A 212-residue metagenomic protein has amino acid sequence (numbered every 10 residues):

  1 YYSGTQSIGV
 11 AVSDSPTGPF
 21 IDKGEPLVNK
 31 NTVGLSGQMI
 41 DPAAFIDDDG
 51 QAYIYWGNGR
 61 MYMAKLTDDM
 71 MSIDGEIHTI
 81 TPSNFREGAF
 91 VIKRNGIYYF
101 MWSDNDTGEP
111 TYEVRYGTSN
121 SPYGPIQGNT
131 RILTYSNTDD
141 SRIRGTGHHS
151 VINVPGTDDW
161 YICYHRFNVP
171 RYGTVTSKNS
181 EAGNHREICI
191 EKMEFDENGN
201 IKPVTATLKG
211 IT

Functional and structural regions predicted by a protein language model:
Y1-T212: Carbohydrate-active catalytic/glycan-binding domains of CAZyme proteins, especially the secreted or lumenal ectodomains
